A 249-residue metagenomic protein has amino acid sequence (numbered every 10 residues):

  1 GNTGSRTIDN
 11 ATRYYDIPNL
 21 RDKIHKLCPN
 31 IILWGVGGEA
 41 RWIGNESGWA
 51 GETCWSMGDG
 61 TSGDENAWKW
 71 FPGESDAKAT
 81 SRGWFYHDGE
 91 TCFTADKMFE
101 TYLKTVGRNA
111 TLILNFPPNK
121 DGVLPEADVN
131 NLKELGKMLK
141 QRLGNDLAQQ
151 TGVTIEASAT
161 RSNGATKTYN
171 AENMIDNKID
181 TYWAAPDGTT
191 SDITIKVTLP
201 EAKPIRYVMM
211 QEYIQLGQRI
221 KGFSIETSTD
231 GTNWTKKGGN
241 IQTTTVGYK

Functional and structural regions predicted by a protein language model:
G1-E172, V197, M209-Q211, Q218 (+1 more regions): Mature catalytic domains of secreted/periplasmic carbohydrate-active enzymes
A127-N130, M138-D146, D176-K249: Aromatic, loop-rich ligand-recognition surfaces of beta-strand-rich domains
